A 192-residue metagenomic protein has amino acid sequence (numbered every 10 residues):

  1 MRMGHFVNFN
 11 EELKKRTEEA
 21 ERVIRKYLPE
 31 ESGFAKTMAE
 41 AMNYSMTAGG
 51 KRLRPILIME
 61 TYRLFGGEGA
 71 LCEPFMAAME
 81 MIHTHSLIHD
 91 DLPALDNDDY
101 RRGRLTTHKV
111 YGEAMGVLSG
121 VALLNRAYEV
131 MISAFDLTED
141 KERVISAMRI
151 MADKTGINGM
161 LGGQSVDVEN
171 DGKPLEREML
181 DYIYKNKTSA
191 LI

Functional and structural regions predicted by a protein language model:
R2-L28: N-terminal amphipathic/basic leader segments beginning at the initiator methionine
E18-E19, R25-I192: Mg2+-dependent prenyl diphosphate-binding active-site environment of isoprenoid biosynthetic enzymes
